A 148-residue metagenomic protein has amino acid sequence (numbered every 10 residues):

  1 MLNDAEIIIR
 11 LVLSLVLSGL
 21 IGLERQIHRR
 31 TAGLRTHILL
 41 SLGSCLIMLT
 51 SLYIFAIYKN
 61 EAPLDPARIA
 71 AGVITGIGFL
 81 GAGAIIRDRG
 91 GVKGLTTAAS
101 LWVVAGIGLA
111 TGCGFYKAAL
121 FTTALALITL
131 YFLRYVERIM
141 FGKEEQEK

Functional and structural regions predicted by a protein language model:
M1-A67, Y135-I139, K148: Alpha-helical transmembrane segments and their membrane-interface boundaries that form or gate the permeation pathway
R10, R68-I69, G114-L125: Loop-to-transmembrane alpha-helix initiation sites
S14-I21, R68-A84: Hydrophobic, membrane-facing alpha-helical anchors
G19, L23, C45, L49 (+3 more regions): Alpha-helical transmembrane segments of multipass membrane proteins
I27-R30, E61-A62, R87-G91, G112-K117: Membrane-interface helix caps and helix-loop-helix hairpins in membrane proteins
L39-L49, G72-T75, A99-G112: Small-residue-rich segments of transmembrane alpha-helices in multi-pass membrane proteins, especially helix faces
P66, I85-T96: Short, amphipathic, aromatic/basic-enriched membrane-interface segments that mark the entry/exit of transmembrane
L125-Y135: Alpha-helical transmembrane segments and their membrane-interface exit regions
